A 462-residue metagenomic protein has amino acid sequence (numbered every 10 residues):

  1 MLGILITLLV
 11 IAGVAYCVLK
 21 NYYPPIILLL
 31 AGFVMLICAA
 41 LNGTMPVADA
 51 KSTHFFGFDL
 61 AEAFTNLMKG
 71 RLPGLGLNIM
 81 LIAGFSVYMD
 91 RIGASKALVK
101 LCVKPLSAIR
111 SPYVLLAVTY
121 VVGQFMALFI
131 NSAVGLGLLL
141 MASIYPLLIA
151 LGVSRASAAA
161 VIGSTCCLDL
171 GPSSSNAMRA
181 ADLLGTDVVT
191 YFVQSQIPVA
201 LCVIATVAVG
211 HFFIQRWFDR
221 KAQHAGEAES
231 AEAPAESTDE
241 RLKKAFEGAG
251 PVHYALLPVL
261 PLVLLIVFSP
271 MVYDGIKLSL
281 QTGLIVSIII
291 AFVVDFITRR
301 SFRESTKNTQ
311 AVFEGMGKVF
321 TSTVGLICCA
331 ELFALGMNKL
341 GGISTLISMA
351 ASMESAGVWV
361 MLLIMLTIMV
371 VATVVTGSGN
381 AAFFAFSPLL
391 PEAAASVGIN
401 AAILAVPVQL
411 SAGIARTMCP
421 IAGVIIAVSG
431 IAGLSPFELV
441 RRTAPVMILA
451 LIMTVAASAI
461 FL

Functional and structural regions predicted by a protein language model:
M1-I4, K69-G76, K104-V118, L151-S157 (+4 more regions): Membrane-interfacial loop-to-helix junctions in multi-pass transporters
M1-L2, L19, D49-T53, A61-G74 (+5 more regions): Interfacial loop-to-helix junctions that mark the boundaries of transmembrane helices in multi-pass membrane
G3-I11, A15, L28-M35, A39 (+4 more regions): Long, contiguous bundles of hydrophobic transmembrane helices that form the permeation core of multi-pass
I11-L29, L151, A311-S322: Alpha-helical transmembrane segments and their helix-start/interface "positive-inside/aromatic belt" motifs in integral
D49-K96, Q281-S344: Core transmembrane alpha-helical segments of multi-pass membrane transporters/permeases
N78-L81, A108-S143, L326-A330, M353-E392 (+3 more regions): Hydrophobic alpha-helical transmembrane segments of multi-pass integral membrane proteins, predominantly secondary
G123-L140, Y145, A150-Q194, V199 (+4 more regions): Alpha-helical transmembrane segments and, especially, the helix-loop junctions at the ends of these helices
M316, V428-L449: Interfacial loop-to-transmembrane junctions
